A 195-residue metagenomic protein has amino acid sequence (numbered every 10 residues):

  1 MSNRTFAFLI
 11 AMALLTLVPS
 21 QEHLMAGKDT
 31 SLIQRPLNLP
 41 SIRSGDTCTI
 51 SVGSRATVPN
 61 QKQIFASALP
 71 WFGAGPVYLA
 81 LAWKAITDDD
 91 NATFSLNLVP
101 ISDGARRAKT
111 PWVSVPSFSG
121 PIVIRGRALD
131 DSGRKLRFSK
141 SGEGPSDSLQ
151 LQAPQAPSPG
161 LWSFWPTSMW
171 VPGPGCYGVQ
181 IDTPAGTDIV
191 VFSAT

Functional and structural regions predicted by a protein language model:
M1-F8: Bacterial N-terminal signal peptides that target proteins for export
L9-L17: Bacterial N-terminal signal peptides
H23-P172, D182-T183, T187-T195: Contiguous segments within soluble domain cores/interaction surfaces
P174-C176: Extracellular Ig-like/FN3 beta-sandwich strand-entry sites
